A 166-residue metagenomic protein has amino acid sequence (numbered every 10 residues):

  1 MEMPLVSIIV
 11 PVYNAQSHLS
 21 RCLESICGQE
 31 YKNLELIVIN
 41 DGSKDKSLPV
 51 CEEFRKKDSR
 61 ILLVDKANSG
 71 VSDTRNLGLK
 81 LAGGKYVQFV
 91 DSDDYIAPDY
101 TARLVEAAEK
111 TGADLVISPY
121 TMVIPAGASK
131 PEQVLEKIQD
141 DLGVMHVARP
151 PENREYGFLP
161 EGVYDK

Functional and structural regions predicted by a protein language model:
M1-K166: Nucleotide-sugar donor-binding/catalytic module of glycosyltransferases that assemble extracellular/cell-envelope
